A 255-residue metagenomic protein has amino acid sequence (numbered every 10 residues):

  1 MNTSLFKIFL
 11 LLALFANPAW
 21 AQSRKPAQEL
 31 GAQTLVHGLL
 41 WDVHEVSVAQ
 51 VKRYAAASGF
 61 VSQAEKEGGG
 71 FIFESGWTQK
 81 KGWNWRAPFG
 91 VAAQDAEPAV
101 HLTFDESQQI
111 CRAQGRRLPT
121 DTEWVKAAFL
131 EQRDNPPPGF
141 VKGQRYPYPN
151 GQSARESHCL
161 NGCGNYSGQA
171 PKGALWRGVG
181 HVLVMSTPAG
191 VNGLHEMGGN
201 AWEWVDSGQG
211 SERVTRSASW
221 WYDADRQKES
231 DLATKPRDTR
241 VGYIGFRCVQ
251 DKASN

Functional and structural regions predicted by a protein language model:
N2-P88, F104-D105, E131-N135, G164 (+1 more regions): Short, compositionally biased
V61, I72-F73, Q79-A233, G242: Functional-site microenvironments in short loops/helix caps that host divalent-cation chemistry
